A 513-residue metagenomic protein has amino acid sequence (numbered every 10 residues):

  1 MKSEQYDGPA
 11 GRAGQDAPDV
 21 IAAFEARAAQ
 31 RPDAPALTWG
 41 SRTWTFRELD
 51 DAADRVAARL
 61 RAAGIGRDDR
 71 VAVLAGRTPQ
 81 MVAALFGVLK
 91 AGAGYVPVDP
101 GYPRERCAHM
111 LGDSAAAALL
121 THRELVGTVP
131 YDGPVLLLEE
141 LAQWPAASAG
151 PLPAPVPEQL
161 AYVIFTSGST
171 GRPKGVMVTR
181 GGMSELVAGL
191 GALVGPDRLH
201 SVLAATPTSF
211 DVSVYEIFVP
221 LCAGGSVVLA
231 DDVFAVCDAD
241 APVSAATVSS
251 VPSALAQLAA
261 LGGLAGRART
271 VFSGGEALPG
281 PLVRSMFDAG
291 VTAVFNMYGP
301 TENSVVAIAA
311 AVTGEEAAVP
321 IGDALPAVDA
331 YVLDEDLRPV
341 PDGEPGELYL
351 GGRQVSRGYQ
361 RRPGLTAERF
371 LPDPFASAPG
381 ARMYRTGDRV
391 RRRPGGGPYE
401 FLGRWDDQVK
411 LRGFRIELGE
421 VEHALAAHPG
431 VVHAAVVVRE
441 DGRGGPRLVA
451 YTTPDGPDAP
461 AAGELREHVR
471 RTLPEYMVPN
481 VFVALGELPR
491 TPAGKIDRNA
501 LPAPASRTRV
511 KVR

Functional and structural regions predicted by a protein language model:
M1-A10, D19-I21, L119-P130, P134-P153 (+3 more regions): AMP-dependent adenylate-forming
M1-I164, V178-R180, E185, P279-R284 (+3 more regions): AMP-binding/adenylate-forming domain of the ANL superfamily
W39, T121-H122, E139, D231 (+4 more regions): Short loop/edge segments at beta-strand edges and connector loops that shape dinucleotide/nucleotide cofactor-binding
A72-L74, A118-L120, S249, F272 (+1 more regions): Structural motif
P79-F86, A93-L111, W144, A149-V340 (+7 more regions): Motif- and composition-driven signal specific to adenylation
